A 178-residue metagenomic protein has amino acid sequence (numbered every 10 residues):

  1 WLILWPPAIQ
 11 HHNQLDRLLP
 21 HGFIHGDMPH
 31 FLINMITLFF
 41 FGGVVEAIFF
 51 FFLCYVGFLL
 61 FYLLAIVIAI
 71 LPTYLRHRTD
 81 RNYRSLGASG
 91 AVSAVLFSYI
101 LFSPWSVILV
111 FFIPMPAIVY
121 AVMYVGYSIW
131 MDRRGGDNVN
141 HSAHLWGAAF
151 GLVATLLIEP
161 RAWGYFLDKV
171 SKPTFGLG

Functional and structural regions predicted by a protein language model:
W1-G178: A detector for small-residue-rich transmembrane helices and their helix-helix packing motifs
